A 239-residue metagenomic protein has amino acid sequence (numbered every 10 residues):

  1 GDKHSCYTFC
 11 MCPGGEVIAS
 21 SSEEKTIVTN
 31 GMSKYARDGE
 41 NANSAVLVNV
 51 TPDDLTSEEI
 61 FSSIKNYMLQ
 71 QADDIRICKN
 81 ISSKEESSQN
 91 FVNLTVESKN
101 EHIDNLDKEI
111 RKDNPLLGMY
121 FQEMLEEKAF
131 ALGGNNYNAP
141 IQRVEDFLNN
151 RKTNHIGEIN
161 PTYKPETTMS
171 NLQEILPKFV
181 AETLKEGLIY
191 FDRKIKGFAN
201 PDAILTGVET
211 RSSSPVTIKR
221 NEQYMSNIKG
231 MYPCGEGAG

Functional and structural regions predicted by a protein language model:
G1-G239: Residues forming the flavin
